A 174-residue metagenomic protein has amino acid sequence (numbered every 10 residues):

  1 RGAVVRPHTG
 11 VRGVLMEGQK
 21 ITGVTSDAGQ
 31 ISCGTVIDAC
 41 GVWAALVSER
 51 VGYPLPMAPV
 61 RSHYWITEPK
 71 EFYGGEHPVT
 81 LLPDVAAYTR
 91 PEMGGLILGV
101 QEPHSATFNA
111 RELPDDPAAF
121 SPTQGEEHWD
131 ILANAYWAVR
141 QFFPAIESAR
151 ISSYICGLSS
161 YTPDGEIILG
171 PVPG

Functional and structural regions predicted by a protein language model:
V4-K20: A conserved short coil-to-beta-strand element within the FAD-binding core of flavoproteins
V5-P7, S26, D38, T89 (+2 more regions): General beta-strand structural signal in soluble alpha/beta enzymes
K20-V24, E76-P78: Short, hydrophobic/aromatic-rich segments at coil-to-beta transitions
S26, C33-G34, G174: Active-site acidic short loop of glycosyltransferases
S26-G29, D84: Glycine-centered tight beta-turn/hairpin loop motif at sheet-sheet or coil-to-beta transitions
Q30-P78: Central helical "cap/lid" subdomain
P54, K70-G174: Active-site lid/adjacent beta-loop-alpha segment flanking the redox-cofactor pocket in flavoenzymes
